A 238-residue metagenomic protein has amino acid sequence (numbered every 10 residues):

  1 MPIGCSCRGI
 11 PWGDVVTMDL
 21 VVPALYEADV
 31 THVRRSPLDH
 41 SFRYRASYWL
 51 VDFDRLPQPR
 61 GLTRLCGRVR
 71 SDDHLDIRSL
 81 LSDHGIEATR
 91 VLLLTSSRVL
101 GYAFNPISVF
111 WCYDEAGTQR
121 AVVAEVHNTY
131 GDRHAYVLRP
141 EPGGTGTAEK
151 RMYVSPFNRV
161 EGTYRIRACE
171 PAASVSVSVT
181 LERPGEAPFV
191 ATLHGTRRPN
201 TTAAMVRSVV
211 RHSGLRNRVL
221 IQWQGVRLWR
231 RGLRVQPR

Functional and structural regions predicted by a protein language model:
P2-R238: Mature, function-bearing regions of proteins
